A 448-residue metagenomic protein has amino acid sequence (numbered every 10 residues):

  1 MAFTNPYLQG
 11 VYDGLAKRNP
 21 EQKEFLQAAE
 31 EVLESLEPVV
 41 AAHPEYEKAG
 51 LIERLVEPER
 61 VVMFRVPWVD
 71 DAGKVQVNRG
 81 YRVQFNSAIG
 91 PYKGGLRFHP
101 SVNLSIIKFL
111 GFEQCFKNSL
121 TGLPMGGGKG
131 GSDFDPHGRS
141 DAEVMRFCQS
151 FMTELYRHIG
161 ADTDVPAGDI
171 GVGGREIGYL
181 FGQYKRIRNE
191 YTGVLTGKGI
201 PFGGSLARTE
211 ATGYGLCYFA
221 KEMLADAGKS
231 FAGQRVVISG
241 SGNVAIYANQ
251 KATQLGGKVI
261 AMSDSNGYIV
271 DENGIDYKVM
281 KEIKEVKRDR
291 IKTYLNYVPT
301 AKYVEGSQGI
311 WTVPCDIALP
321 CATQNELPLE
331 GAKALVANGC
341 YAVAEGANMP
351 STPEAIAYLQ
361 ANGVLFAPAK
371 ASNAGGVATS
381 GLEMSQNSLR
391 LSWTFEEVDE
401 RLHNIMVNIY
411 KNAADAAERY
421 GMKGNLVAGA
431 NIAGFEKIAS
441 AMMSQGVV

Functional and structural regions predicted by a protein language model:
A2-A28, M223, V336-V448: Adenosine-phosphate binding glycine-rich loop
K23-L26, A42-A49, G122, I159-G168 (+4 more regions): Flexible, glycine/charged-enriched surface loops at secondary-structure junctions
E45-K74: Structured beta-strand/loop patches that form or line metal/cofactor-binding pockets in enzymes
H99, N118-A232: Glycine/serine-rich phosphate-binding loop and adjoining beta1-alpha1 elements at the start of nucleotide-handling
T163-A167, Y191-L195, I238, A261-D264 (+5 more regions): General beta-strand structural signal in soluble alpha/beta enzymes
T196-G199, G204-T312: Glycine-rich phosphate/diphosphate-binding loop of Rossmann-like nucleotide-binding domains
G267-F366, A371: Rossmann-like adenosine-cofactor binding region
